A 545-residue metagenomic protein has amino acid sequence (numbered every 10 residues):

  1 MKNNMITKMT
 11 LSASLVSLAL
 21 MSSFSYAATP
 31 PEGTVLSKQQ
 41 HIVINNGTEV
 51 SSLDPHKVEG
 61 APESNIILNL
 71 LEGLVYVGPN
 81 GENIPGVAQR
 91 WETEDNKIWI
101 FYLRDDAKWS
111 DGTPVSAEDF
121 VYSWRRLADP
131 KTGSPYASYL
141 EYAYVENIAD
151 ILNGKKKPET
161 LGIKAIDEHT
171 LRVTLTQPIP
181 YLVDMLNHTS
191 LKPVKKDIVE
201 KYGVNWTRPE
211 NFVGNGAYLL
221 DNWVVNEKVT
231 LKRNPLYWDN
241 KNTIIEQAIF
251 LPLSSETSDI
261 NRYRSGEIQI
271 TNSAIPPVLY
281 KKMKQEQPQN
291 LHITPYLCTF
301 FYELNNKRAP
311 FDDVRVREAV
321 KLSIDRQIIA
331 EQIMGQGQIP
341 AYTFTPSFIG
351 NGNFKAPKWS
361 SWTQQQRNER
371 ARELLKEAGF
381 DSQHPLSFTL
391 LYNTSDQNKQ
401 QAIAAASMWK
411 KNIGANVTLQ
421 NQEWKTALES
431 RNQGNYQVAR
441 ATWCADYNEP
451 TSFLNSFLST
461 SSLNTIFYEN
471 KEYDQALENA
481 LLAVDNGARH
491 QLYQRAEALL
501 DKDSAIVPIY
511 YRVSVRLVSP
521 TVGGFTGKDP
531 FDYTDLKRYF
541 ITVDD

Functional and structural regions predicted by a protein language model:
T29-P30, V35, I100, Q364-Q365 (+4 more regions): Extracytoplasmic/peripheral linker and loop segments enriched in polar/acidic and small residues with frequent Thr/Pro
N45-D95, N211-G214: N-terminal lobe/hinge region of extracytoplasmic solute-binding protein
E82, A149, G154-K157, L161-K164 (+6 more regions): Gly/Pro-rich hinge or "lid" segments in bacterial periplasmic/extracellular proteins
S116-S123, E168-T174, P178, G216-A217 (+6 more regions): Alpha-helical secondary-structure segments
D221-K232, I249-R308, E331: Extracellular/periplasmic solute-recognition and catalytic clefts
V225, N368, R372-A445, N486 (+1 more regions): Ligand/substrate-recognition segments at binding pockets and active sites
I339-E377, S395-Q400: Structural transition elements
R516-D545: Long beta-strand-rich cores associated with HINT superfamily self-processing modules
